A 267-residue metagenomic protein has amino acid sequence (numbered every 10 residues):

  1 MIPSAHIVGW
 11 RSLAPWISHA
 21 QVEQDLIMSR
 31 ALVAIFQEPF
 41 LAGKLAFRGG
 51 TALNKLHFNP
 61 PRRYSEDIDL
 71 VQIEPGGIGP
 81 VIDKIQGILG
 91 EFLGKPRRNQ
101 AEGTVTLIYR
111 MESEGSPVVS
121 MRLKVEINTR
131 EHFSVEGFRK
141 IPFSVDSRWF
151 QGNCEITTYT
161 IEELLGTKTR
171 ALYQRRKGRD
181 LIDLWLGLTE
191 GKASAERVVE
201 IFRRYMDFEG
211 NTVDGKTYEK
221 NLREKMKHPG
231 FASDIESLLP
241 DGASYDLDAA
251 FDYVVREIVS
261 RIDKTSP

Functional and structural regions predicted by a protein language model:
M1-L45, L56-R63, I68, Q72-P267: Structured mid-to-C-terminal alpha-helical surface segments
F47-A52: Glycine-rich beta-strand-to-loop/alpha-helix junction loops that act as flexible
